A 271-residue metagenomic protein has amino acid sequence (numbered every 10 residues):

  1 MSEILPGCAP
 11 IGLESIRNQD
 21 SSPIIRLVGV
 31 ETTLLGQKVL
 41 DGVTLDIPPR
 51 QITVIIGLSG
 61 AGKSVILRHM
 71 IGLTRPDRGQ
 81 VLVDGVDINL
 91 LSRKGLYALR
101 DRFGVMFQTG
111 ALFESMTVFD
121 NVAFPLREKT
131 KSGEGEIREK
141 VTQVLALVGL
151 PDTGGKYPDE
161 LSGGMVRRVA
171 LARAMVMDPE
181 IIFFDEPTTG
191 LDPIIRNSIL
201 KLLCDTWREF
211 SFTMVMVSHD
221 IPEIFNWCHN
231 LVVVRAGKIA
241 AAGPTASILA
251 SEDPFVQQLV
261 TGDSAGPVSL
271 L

Functional and structural regions predicted by a protein language model:
I71: Helix-to-loop junction immediately C-terminal to a conserved catalytic motif
V86-D87, E134-D152: Conserved ABC ATPase "signature" region
K156-D159, M177: Conserved signature/switch motifs of ABC ATPase nucleotide-binding domains
I182-D185: Catalytic Walker B motif of ABC-type/P-loop ATPase nucleotide-binding domains
S218-H219: H-loop/switch region of ABC-family ATPase nucleotide-binding domains
I224-N226: A short, surface-exposed alpha-helical micro-motif characterized by mixed small hydrophobic and charged/polar residues
